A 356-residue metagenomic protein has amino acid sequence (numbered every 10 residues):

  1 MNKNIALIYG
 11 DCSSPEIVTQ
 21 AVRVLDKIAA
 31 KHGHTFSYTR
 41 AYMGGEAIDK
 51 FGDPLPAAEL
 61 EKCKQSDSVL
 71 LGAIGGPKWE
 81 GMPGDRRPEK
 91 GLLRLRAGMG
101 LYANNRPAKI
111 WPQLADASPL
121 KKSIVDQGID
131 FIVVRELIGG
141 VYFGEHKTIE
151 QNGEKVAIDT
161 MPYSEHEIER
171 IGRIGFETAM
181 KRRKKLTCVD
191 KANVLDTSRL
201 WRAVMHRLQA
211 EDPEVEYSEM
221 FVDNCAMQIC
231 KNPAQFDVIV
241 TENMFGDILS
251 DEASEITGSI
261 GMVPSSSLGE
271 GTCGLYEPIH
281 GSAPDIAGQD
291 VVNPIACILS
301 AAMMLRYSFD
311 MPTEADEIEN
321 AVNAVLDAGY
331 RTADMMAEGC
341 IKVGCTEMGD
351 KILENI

Functional and structural regions predicted by a protein language model:
M1-C12, T39-A41, T332-M336: Generic N-terminal amphipathic, Lys/Arg-enriched alpha-helix
A6-R23, I28-A29, Q151-D223, Q235: Glycine-rich phosphate/diphosphate-binding loop of Rossmann-like nucleotide-binding domains
D11-S14, D67, V134, G175 (+4 more regions): Buried hydrophobic positions in well-ordered alpha/beta secondary-structure cores of metabolic enzymes
D26-H34, Q65-S68, A97-N104, G139 (+9 more regions): Generic secondary-structure signature for well-ordered alpha-helical cores
G33-A57, M227-I229: N-terminal beta-loop-helix "entrance" segment that forms/cooperates in small-molecule cofactor or anionic ligand
G45-I48, C230-Y330: Glycine-rich phosphate/nucleotide-binding loop
D49-I158, M244-G246: N-terminal glycine-rich phosphate/adenylate-binding segment common to multiple enzyme folds
I138-G139, F143-R182, L186-T187, A192-V194 (+3 more regions): Glycine-rich phosphate/pyrophosphate-binding loop and the adjoining helix
